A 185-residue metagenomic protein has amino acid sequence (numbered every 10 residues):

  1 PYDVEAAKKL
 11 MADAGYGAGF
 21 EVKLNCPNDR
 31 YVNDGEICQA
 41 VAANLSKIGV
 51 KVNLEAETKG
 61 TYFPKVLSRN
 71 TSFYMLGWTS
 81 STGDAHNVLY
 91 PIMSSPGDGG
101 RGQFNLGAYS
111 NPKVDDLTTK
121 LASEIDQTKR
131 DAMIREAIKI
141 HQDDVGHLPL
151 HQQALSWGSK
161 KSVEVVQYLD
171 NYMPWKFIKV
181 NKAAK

Functional and structural regions predicted by a protein language model:
P1-D13, R30-E36: Structural transition elements
Y2, A56-G60: Conserved active-site histidine-acidic residue motif and adjacent donor-binding/catalytic loop of glycosyltransferases
A14-A18: Structural motif corresponding to the C-terminal cap of alpha-helices
G19-D29, N53-E55, S72: Short, well-ordered beta-strand elements
V32-A42, K59, F63-K185: Detector for C-terminal structural segments
G49: Short glycine-rich hinge loops at helix-strand junctions in the catalytic core of two-component histidine kinases
